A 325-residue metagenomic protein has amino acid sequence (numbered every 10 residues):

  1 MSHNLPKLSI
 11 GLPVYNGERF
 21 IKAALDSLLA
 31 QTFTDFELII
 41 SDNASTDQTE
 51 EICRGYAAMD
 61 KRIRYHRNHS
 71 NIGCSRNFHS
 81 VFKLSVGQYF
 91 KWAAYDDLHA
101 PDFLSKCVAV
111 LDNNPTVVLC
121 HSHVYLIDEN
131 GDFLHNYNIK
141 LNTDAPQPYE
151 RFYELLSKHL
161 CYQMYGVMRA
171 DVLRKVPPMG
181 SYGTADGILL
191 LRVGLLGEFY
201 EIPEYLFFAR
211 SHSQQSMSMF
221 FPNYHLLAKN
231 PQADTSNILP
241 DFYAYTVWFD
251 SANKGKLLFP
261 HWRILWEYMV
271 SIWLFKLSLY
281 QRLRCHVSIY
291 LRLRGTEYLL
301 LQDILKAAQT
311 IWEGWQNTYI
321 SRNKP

Functional and structural regions predicted by a protein language model:
M1-L29: N-proximal low-complexity "stem/linker" segments adjacent to membrane-targeting elements
P6-S9, E37, I188: Cell-envelope/extracellular polymer assembly enzymes that use nucleotide-activated donors
K22, D47-G55, D102: Acidic helix N-cap motif at the loop->helix transition within catalytic regions of sugar-transfer enzymes
S27, D42-E51, S70, A94: A conserved acidic beta->alpha catalytic loop
N68-V86, L98, K106: Glycine-rich, basic loop-to-helix element that forms the pyrophosphate-binding segment of sugar-nucleotide handling
K83, A100, D144-L226: Conserved nucleotide-sugar donor-binding catalytic segment
F90: Short aromatic/hydrophobic "clamp" motif used to bind/position activated sugar donors
D102-N136: Conserved donor NDP-sugar-binding/catalytic core segment of glycosyltransferases
